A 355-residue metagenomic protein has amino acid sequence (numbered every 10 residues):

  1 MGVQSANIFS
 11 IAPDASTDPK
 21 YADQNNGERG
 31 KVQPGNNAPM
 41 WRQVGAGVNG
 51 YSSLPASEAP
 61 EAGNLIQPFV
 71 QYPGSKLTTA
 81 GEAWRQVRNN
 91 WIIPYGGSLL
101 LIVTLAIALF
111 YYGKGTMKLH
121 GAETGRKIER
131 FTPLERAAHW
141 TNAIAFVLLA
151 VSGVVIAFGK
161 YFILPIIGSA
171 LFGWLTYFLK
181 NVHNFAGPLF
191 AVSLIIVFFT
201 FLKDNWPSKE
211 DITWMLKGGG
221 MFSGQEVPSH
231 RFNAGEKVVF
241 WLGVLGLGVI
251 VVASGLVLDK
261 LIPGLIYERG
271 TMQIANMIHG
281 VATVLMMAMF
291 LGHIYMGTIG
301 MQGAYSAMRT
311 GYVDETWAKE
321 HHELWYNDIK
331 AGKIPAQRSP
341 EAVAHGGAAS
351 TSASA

Functional and structural regions predicted by a protein language model:
M1-A355: Membrane-embedded alpha-helical bundles that constitute the cytochrome b-like, heme-associated redox core of multi-pass
